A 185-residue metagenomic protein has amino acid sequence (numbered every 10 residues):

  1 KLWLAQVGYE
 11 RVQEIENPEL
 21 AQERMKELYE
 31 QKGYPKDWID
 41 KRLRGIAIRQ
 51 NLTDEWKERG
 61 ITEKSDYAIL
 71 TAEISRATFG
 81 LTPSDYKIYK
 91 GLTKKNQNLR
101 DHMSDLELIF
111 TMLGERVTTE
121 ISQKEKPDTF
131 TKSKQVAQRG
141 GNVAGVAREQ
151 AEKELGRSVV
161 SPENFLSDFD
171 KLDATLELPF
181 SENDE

Functional and structural regions predicted by a protein language model:
K1-E185: Positively charged, phosphate-engaging catalytic surfaces used for nucleic-acid and nucleotide handling
